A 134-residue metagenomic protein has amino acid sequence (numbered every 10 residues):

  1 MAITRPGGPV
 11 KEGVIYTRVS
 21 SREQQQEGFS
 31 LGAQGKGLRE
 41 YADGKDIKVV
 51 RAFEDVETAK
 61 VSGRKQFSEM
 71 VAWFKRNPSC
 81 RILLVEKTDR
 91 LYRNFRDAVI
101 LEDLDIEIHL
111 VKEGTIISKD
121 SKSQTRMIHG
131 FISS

Functional and structural regions predicted by a protein language model:
M1-S134: Short, structured surface patches at the beginning of a domain
